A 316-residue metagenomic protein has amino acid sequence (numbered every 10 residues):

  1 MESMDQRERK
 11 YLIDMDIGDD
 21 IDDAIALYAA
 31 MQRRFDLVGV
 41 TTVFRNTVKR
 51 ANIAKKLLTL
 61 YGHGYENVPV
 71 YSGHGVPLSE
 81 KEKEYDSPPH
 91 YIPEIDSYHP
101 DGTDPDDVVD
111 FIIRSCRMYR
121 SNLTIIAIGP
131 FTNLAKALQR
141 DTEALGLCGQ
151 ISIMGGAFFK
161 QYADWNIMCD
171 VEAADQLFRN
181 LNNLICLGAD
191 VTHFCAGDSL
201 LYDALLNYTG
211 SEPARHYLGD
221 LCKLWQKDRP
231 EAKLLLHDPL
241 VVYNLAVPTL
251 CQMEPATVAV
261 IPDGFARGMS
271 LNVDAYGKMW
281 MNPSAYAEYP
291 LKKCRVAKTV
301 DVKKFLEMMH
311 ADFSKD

Functional and structural regions predicted by a protein language model:
E2-E8, A26-Q32, D36, M168-E172 (+1 more regions): Conformational coupling and interaction surfaces
E2-Y11, A51-M118, K292-V300, S314: Metal-dependent C-N hydrolase catalytic cores
D5-N52, K56, Y98-L200: Active-site histidine-anchored catalytic micro-motif
D23, P88-H90, N133, H237: Histidine-centered active-site/metal-ligand motif
N46, V76, F131, E143 (+4 more regions): Residues that cap or initiate secondary-structure elements
E66, R120-S121, T142, N182 (+2 more regions): Proline-centered flexible-loop/turn and helix-kink motifs
V70, L177, V242: A residue-level signal for conserved active-site and pocket-lining positions in enzyme catalytic cores
K83-Y91, D164-C169, Y202-D203: Short, surface-exposed amphipathic charged segments that create phosphate/polyanion-binding patches used for binding
